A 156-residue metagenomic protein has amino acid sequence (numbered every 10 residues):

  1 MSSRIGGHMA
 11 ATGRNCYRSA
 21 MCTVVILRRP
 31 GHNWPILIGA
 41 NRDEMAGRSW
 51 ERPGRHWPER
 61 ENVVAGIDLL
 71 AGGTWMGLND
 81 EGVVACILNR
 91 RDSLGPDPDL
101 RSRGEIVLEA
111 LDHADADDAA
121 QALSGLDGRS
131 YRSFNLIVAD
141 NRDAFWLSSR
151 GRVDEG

Functional and structural regions predicted by a protein language model:
M1-A20: N-terminal amphipathic/basic-hydrophobic helices that include classical n-h-c signal peptides and signal-anchor
C16-G156: N-terminal nucleophile
